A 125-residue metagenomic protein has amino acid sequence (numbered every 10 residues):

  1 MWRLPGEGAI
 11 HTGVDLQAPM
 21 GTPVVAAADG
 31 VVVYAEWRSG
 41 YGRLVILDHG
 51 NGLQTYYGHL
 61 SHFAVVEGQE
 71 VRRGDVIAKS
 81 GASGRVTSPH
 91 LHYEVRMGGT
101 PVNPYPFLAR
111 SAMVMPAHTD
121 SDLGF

Functional and structural regions predicted by a protein language model:
M1-F125: Catalytic cores of peptidoglycan-degrading enzymes
